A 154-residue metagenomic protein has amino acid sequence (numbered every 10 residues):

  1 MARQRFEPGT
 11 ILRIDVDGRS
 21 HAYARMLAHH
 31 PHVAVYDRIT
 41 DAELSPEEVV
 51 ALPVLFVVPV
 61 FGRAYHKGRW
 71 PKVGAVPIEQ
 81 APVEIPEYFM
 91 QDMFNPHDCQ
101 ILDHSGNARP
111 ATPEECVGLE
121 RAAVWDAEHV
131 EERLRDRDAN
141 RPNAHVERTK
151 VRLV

Functional and structural regions predicted by a protein language model:
M1-H32: Short N-terminal edge-element motif at the start of the domain
I11, H30, I39, L153-V154: Intrinsically disordered, charged low-complexity linkers and terminal tails that flank or connect structured domains
D17, M26, Y36-R38, H104 (+1 more regions): Surface loops and adjacent helix of pleckstrin homology
Y23, L44-P46, W70: Aromatic-residue detector
V33-V57: Short solvent-exposed strand/turn elements
L55-V154: Beta-strand-rich cores of mature extracytoplasmic or soluble domains
